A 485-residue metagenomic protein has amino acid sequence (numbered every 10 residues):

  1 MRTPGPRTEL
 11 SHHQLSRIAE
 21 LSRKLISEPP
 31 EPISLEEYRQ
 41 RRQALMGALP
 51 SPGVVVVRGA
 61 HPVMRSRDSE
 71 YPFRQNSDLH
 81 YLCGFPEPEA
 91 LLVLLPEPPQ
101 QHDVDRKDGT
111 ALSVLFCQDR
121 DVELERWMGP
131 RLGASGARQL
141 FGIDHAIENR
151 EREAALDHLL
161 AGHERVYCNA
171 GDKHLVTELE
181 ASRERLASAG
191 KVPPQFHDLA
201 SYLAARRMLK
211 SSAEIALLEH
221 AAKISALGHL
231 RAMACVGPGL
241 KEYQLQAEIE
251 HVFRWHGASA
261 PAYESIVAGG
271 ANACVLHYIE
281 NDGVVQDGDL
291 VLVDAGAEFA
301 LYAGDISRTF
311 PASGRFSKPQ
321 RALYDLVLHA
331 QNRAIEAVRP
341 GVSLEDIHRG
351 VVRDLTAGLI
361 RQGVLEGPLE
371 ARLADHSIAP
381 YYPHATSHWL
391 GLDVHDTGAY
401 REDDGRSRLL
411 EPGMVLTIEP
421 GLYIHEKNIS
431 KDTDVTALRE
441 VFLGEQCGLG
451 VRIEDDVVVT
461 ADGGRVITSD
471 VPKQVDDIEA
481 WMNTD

Functional and structural regions predicted by a protein language model:
M1-D485: Active-site neighborhoods and metal-handling regions in enzymes and metal-associated proteins
